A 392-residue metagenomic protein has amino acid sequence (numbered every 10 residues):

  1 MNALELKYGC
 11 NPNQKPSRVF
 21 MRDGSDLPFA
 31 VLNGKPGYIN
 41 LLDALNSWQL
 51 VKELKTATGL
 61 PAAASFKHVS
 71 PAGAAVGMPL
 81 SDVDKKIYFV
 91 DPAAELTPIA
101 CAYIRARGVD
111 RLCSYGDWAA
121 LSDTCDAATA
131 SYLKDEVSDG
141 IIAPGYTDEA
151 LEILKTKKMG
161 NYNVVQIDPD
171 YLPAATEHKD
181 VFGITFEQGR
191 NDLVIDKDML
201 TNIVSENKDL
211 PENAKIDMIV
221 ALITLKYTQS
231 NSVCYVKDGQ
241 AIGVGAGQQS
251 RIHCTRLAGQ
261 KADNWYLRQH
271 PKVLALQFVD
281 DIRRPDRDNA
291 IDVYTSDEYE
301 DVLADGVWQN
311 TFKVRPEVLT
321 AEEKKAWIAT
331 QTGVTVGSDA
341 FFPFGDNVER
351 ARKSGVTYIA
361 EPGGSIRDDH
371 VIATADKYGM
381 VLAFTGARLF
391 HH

Functional and structural regions predicted by a protein language model:
M1-M199, A214-S232: Active-site loops and adjacent core secondary-structure elements that bind or stabilize anionic groups
E53, Y227, N264-R268, K353 (+1 more regions): Conserved helix-loop functional segments at active or binding sites
A57-S65, V164-I167, S230-K237, L267-F278 (+1 more regions): Flexible, glycine/charged-enriched surface loops at secondary-structure junctions
A57-T58, R111-S114, K226-Y227, I328-Q331 (+2 more regions): A structural signal for short secondary-structure junctions
S70, C125, K237-Q240, F342 (+1 more regions): Active-site-proximal loop/turn and secondary-structure-junction residues that shape catalytic pockets, frequently
A72-R111, I242-F344: Glycine- and Gly-Pro-enriched alpha-helical subdomains that act as flexible, kink-prone "lid/hinge" or packing modules
D117, L121-S122, D135-V165, D170-L172 (+6 more regions): C-terminal binding/interaction regions
A175-L210, R268-D280, R284-I291, D301: Substrate-contacting helices/loops that form the catalytic groove of nucleic-acid and nucleotide-polymer processing
